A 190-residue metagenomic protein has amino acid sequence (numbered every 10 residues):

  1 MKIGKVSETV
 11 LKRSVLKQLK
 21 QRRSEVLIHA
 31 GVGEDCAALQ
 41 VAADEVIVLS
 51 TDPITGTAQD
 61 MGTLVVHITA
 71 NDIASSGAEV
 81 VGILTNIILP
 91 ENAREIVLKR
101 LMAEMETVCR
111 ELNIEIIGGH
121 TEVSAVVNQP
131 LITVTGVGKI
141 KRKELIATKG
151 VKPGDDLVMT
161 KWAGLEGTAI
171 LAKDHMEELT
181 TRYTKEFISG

Functional and structural regions predicted by a protein language model:
M1-G190: Helix-biased detector of long, well-ordered alpha-helical tracts
